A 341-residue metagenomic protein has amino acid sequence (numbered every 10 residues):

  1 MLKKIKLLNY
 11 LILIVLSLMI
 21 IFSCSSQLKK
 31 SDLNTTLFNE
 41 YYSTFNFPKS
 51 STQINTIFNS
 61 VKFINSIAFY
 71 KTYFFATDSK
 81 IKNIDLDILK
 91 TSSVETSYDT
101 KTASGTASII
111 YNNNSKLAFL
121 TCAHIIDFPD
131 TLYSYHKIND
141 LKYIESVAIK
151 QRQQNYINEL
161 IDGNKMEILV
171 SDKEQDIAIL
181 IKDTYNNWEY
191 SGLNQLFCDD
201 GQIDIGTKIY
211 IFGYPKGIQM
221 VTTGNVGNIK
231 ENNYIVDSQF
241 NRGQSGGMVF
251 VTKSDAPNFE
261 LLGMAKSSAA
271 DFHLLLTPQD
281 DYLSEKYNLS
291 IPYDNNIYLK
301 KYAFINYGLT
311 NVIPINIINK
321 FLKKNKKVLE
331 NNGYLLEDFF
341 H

Functional and structural regions predicted by a protein language model:
M1-T77, H341: N-terminal targeting leaders that route proteins to membranes or the secretory/organellar pathways
K29-Y41, I144-Q154, L261-H341: C-terminal cap/linker of serine protease catalytic domains
T44-Q53, S60, S108, N158-S171 (+2 more regions): Active-site substrate-binding loop(s) of clan PA
F45-S51, T91-L120: A conserved glycine-rich beta-strand in the N-terminal activation segment of trypsin-fold
I64, A107, L117, T121 (+8 more regions): Terminal peptide-recognition signature
S108-Y111, Q239-A265, L275-Q279: Catalytic nucleophile loop of clan PA
Y111-V170: Catalytic-histidine neighborhood of serine endopeptidases, predominantly the chymotrypsin-like S1/PA family
C122-D127, G213, L262-D271: Short beta->alpha transition motifs characteristic of CBS
